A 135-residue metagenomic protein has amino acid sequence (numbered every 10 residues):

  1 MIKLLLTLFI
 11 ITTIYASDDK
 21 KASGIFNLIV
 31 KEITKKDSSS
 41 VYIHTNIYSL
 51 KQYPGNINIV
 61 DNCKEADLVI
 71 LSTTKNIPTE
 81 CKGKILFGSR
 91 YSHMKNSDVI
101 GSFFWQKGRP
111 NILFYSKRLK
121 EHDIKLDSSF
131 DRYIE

Functional and structural regions predicted by a protein language model:
I2-L5, I14-E135: Short hydrophobic alpha-helices and adjacent helix-cap/hinge residues
